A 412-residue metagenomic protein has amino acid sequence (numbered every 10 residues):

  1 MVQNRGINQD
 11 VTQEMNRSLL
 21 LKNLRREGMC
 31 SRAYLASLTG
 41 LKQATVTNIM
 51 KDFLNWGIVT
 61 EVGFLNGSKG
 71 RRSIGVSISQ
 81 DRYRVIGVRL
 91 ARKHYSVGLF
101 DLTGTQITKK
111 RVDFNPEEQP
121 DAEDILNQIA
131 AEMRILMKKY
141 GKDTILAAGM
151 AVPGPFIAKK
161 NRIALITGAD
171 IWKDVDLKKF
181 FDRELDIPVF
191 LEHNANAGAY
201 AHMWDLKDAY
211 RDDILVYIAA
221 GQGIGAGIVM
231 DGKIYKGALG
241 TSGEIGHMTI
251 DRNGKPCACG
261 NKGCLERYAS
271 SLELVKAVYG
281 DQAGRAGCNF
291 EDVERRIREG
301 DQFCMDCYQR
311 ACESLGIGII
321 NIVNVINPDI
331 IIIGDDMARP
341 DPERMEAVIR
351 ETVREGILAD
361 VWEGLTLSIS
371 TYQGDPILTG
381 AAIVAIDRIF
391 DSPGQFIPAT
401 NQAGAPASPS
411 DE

Functional and structural regions predicted by a protein language model:
M1-F64, S68-G70, S77-T144, N261 (+1 more regions): ATP-binding/phosphotransfer module of carbohydrate and carboxylate kinases, centering on a glycine-rich
K69-R72, Q222: Short acidic/glycine-enriched loop/turn segments that link adjacent beta-strands
S77, V85-R89, I145-G149, L215-A219 (+1 more regions): Short glycine-aspartate micro-motif
D101, A158, V229: Short, acidic, Ser/Thr-enriched surface-loop or helix-capping motifs
Q106, K110-I214, E343-E355: Glycine-rich phosphate-binding loop and adjoining helix at the ATP-binding site of ATP-dependent phosphoryl-transfer
K109-R111, P120-I125, K173, F180-R298 (+1 more regions): Glycine/GP-enriched mid-protein hinge/lid loop-to-helix segment characteristic of carbohydrate kinases
P155-A158, N196-A199, G225-A226, Y235 (+2 more regions): Short, active-site-adjacent cap segments at secondary-structure transitions
